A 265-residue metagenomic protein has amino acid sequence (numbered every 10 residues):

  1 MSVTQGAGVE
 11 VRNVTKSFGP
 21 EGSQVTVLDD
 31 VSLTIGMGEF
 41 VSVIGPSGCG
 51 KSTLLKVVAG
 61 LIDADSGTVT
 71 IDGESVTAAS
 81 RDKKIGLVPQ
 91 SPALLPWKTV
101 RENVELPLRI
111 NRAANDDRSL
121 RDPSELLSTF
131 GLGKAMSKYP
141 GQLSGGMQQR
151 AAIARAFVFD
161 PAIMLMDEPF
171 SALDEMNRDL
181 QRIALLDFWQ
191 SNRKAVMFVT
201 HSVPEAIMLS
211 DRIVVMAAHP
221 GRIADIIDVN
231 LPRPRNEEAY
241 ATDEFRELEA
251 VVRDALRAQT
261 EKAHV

Functional and structural regions predicted by a protein language model:
P20-G22, S75-P89, I110, D116-D117 (+1 more regions): ABC ATPase NBD coupling module
I44-P46: The feature captures the beta-strand-to-loop junction immediately N-terminal to the Walker
A59: Helix-to-loop junction immediately C-terminal to a conserved catalytic motif
G67-T77: Conserved ABC transporter NBD signature motif
R101-R109, L120, D228: Short helical segment in ABC ATPase nucleotide-binding domains corresponding to the A-loop/adjacent helical element
R109, D116-A135, D187: Conserved ABC ATPase "signature" region
K138-G141, F159: Conserved signature/switch motifs of ABC ATPase nucleotide-binding domains
M164-D167: Catalytic Walker B motif of ABC-type/P-loop ATPase nucleotide-binding domains
